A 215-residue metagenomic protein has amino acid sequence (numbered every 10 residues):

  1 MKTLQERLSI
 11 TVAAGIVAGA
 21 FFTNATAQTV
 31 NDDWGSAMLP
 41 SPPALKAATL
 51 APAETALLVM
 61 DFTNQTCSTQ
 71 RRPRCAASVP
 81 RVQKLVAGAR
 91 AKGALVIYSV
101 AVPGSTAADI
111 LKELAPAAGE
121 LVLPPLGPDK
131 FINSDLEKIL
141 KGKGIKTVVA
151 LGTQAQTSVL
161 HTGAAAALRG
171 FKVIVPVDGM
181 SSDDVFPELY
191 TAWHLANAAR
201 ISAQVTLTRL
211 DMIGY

Functional and structural regions predicted by a protein language model:
K2-E6, A27-A56, K84, G104-Y215: Active-site-adjacent betaalpha module
T11-A20: Bacterial N-terminal signal peptides
L58-T69: Acidic/histidine-rich, surface-exposed loop or edge segments in extracytoplasmic proteins
V59-M60, A94-A101, P176: Short beta-strand segments at enzyme active-site cores
T69-R72, N133: Short, solvent-exposed loop/turn and secondary-structure capping segments
R71-A89, G93-I97: A short alpha/beta connector and helix-capping loop motif
R72-C75, A101-G104, L126: Short gly/ser-rich anion-binding loops that grip negatively charged ligand groups
